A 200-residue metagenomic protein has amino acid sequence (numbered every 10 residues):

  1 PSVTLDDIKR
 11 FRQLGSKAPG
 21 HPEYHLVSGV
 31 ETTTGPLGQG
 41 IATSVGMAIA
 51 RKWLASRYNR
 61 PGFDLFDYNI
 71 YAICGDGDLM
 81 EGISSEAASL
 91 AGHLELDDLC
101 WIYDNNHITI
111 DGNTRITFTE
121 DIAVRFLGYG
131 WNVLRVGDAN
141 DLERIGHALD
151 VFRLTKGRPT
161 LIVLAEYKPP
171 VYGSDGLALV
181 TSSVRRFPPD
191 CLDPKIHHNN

Functional and structural regions predicted by a protein language model:
T4-L26: Acidic-glycine-rich active-site phosphate/pyrophosphate-binding loop
L26, V30-N200: Glycine-rich ThDP/TPP pyrophosphate-binding loop and its adjacent helix/strand module within ThDP-dependent enzymes
